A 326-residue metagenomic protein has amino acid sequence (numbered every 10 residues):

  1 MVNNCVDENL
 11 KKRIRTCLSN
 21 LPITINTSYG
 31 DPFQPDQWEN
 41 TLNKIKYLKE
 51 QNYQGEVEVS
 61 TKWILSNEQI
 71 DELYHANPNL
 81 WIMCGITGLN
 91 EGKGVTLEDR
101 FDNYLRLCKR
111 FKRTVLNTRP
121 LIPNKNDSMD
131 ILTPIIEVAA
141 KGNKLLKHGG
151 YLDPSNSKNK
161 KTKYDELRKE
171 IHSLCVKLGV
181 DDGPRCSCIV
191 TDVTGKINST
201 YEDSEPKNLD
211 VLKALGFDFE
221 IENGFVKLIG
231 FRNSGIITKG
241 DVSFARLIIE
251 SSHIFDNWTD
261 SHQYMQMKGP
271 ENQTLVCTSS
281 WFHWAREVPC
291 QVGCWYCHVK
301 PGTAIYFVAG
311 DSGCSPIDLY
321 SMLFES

Functional and structural regions predicted by a protein language model:
M1-W81, S279-E287, C294, H298-S326: Conserved Radical SAM active-site core
N3-C5, Y29-Q37, L89-L105, I122-T133 (+1 more regions): Conserved non-cysteine loop/helix-boundary elements of the Radical SAM core domain that shape
R15, T41-K49, I70-Y74, F101-C108 (+3 more regions): Short amphipathic alpha-helical segments and helix-helix/interface helices
N20-T27, G55-V59, N79-M83, K112-L116 (+2 more regions): Hydrophobic beta-strand segments of well-ordered beta-sheets in folded domains
I23-Q34, W63-N67, L80-V95, T118-K125 (+1 more regions): Conserved radical SAM core fold
K44, N79-M83, N126-L146, V193-L212: Short, electropositive alpha-helical surface patch
D99-N156, E170, L174-S187: Conserved C-terminal portion of the radical SAM core fold that forms the substrate/S-adenosylmethionine-binding
S155-S326: C-terminal accessory extensions appended to soluble enzyme cores
